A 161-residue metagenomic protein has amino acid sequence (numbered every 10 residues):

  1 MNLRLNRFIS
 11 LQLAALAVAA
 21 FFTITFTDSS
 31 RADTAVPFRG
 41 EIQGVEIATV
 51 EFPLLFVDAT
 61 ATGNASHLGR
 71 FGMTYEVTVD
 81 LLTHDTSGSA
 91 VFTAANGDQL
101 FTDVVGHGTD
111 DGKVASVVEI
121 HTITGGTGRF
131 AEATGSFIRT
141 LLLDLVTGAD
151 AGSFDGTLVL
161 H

Functional and structural regions predicted by a protein language model:
N2-A15: Bacterial N-terminal signal peptides that target proteins for export
Q12-T25: Bacterial N-terminal signal peptides
D28-H161: Beta-strand-enriched cores of mature, soluble protein domains
